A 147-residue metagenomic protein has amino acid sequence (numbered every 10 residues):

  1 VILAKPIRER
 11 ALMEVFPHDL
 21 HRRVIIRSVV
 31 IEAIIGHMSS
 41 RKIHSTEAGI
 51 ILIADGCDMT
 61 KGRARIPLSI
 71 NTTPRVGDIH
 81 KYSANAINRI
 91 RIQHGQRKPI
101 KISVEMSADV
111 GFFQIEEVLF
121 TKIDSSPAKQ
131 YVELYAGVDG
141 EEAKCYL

Functional and structural regions predicted by a protein language model:
V1-Q93: Divalent metal-dependent catalytic cores for phosphoryl transfer on phosphate-bearing substrates
D58-L147: Terminal helices and disordered tails flanking the catalytic cores of nucleotide-processing hydrolases
